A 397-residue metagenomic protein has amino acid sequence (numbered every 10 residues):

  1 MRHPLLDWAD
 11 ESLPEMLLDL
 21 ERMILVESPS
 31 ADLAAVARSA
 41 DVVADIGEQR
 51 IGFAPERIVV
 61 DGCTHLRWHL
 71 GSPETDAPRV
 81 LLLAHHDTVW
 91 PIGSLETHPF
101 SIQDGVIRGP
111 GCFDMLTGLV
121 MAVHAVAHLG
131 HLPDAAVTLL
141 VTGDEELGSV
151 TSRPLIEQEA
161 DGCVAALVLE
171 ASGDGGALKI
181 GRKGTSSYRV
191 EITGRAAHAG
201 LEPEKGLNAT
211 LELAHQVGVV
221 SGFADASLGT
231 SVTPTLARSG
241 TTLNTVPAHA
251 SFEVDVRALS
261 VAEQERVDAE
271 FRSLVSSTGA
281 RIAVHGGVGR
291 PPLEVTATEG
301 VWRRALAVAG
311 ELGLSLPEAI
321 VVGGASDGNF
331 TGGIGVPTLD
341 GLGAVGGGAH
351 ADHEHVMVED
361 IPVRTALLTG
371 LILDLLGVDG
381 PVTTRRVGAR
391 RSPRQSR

Functional and structural regions predicted by a protein language model:
M1-P4, E11, S28, P55-R57 (+4 more regions): Metal-dependent amide/peptide-bond hydrolase catalytic core, centered on the "pita-bread" metallohydrolase fold
R2-P110: Acidic/His- and Gly-rich active-site-bordering loop/insert found across diverse amide/peptide-bond hydrolases
H65-H69, A166, R189: Conserved hydrophobic/aromatic beta-strand scaffold that supports enzyme active sites
A77-V141, L147, D161, D352 (+2 more regions): Active-site metal-coordination/substrate-binding segment of hydrolases, especially metallo-dependent peptidases
L83-A84, L140-T142, L167-E170, E191-T193 (+1 more regions): Short beta-strand segments
L95-I102, R153-C163, K183-S187, T338: A glycine- and small-aliphatic-rich helix-loop capping segment at beta-alpha/alpha-beta transitions that lines
M115-K183, T383-R386, R391-S392, S396: Acidic/histidine-rich catalytic neighborhood of metal-dependent amide-processing enzymes
